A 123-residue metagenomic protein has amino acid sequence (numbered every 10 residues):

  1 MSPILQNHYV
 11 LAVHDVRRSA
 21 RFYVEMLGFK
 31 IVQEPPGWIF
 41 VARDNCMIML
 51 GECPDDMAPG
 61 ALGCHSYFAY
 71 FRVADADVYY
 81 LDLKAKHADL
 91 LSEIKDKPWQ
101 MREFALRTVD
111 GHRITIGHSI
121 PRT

Functional and structural regions predicted by a protein language model:
M1-H8, R21, K30-A74, Y80-R107 (+1 more regions): Vicinal oxygen chelate
V10-A12: A conserved hydrophobic helix/loop-capping motif in glycosyltransferases and polysaccharide synthases
D15-F29: Amphipathic alpha-helical segments
D15-V16, A74-A76: Helix N-cap motif at beta-to-alpha junctions
D110: C-terminal catalytic core of tyrosine-transesterase DNA break-rejoin enzymes
